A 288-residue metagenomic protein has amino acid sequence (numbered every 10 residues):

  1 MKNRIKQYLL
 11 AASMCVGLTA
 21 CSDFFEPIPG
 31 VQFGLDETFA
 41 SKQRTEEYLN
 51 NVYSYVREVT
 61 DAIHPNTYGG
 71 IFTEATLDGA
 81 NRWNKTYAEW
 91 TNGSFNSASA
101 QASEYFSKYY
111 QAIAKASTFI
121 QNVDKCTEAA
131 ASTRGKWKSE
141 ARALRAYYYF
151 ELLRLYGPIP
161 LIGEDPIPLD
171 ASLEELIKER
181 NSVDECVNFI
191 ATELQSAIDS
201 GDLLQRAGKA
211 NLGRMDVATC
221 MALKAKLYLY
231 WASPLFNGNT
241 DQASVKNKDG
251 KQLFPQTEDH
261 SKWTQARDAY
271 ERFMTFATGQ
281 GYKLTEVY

Functional and structural regions predicted by a protein language model:
M1-G30: Bacterial Sec-dependent N-terminal signal peptides
C21-G70, K246, V287-Y288: Membrane-proximal, proline-rich intrinsically disordered regions
E46-T60, H64, N81-Y156, E174-L212: Conserved, well-structured interaction surfaces
I63-G79, I162-D165, D202-T219, L235-Y288: Short, surface-exposed recognition loops and adjoining beta-strand edges that mediate ligand/DNA contacts, enriched
L153-R154, P160, Y230-N239: Short coil/turn linking the two alpha-helices of tandem helical-hairpin repeats
A171-E185, E258-K262, R267: Structural transition elements
M221-L227: TPR/Sel1-like alpha-solenoid repeat signature
